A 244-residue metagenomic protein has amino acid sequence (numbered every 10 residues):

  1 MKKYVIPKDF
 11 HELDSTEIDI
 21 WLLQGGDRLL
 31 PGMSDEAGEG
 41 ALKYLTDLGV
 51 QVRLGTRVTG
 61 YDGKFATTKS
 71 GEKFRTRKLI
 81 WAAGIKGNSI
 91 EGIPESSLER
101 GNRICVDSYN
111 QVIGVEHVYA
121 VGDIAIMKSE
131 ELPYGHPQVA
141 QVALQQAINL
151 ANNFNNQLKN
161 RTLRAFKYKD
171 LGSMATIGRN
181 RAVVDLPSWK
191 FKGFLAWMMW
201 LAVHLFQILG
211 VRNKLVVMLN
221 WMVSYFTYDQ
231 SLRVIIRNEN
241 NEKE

Functional and structural regions predicted by a protein language model:
M1-T56: Rossmann-like dinucleotide-binding cores of NAD(P)H-dependent redox enzymes
G25, D123, R179: Cofactor-binding loop segments of dinucleotide-utilizing enzymes, especially the Rossmann-like FAD- and NAD(P)+-binding
L54-F65: A conserved short coil-to-beta-strand element within the FAD-binding core of flavoproteins
F65, K73-Q145, N152: FAD-site-proximal beta/loop scaffold in flavoenzymes
A151-E244: C-terminal, flexible cofactor-proximal segment of oxidoreductases
